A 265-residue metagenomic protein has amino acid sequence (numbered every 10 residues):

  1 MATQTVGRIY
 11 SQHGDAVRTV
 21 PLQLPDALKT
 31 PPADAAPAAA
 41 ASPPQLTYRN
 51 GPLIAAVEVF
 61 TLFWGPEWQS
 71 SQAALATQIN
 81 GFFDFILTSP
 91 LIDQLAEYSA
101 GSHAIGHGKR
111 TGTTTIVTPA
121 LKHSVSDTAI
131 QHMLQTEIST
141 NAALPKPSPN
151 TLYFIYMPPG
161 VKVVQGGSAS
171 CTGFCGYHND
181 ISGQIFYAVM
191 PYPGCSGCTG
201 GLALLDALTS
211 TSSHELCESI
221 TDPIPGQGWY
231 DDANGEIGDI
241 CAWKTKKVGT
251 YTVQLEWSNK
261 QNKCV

Functional and structural regions predicted by a protein language model:
A2-E137: N-terminal carbohydrate-binding/catalytic regions of secreted carbohydrate-active enzymes
N50-P52, F63-E67, M157-V161, P191-G194: Short, flexible loop/turn elements at secondary-structure junctions
A55-V59, S148-Y153, G183-F186: Loop/turn elements at helix/coil->beta-strand transitions in domains of secreted/extracellular proteins
T61, S210-D222: Active-site recognition of the HExxH zinc-binding catalytic motif
Q72-L75, L205, T209-S213: Short, charged, low-complexity patches
P90-S99, A143-L152, G228, D232: Surface-exposed patches in mature extracellular/periplasmic domains of secreted proteins
H107-D180: Active-site-proximal segments of metallohydrolase catalytic domains
G166-D206, D222-V265: Metalloprotease/metallohydrolase-associated module, dominated by Zn2+-dependent proteases
